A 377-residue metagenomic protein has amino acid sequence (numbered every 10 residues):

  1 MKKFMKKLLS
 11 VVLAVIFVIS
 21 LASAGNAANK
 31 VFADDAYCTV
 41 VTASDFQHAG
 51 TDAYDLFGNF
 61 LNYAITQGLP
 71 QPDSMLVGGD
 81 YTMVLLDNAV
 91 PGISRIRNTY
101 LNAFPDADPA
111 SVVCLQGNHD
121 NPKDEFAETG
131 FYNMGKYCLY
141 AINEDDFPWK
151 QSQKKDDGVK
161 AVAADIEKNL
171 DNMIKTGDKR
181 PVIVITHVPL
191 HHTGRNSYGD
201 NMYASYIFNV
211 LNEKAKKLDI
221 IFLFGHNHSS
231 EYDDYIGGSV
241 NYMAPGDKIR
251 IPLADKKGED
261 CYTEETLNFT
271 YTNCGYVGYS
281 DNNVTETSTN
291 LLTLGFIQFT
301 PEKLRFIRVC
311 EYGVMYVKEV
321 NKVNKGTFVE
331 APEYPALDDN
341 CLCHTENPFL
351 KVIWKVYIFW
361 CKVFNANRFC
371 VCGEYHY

Functional and structural regions predicted by a protein language model:
M1-K30, R368: Gram-positive cell-envelope targeting signals
A28-P91: N-terminal active-site segment of His-dependent metallophosphoesterases
V31-V41, F131-A141, I174-I183, T263-Y271 (+1 more regions): Beta-strand-turn-beta hairpins that frame and shape the catalytic cleft of phosphate-ester-processing enzymes
T42-S44, D73-D80, S111-N118, I142 (+3 more regions): Active-site neighborhood of phospho(di)ester-bond hydrolases with catalytic His/Asp-centered motifs
A49-T51, T82-L86, N118-F126, F147-K150 (+4 more regions): Active-site environment of divalent metal-dependent phosphoester hydrolases
D55, L85-S94, T176-G225, E231-G246: Active-site-proximal segments of metal-dependent phosphoesterases and phosphodiesterases across multiple
M134-K179, S197-I207: Binuclear metal-dependent hydrolase catalytic cores centered on His/Asp/Glu-rich metal-binding motifs
S229-L342, P348-W354: Binuclear metal-dependent phosphoesterase catalytic core
